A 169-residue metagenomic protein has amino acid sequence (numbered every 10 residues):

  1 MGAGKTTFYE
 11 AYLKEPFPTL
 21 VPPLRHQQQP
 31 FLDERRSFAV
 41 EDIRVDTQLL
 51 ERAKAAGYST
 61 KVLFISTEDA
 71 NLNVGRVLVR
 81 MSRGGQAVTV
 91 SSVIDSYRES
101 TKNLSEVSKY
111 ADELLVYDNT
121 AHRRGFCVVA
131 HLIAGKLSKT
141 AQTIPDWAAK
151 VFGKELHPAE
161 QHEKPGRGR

Functional and structural regions predicted by a protein language model:
A3-F38: Conserved substrate/cofactor phosphate-moiety recognition/catalytic segment in nucleotide-dependent phosphotransferases
G4, D46, H122-R123: Glycine-rich nucleotide phosphate-binding loop and flanking beta-alpha elements of Rossmann-like dinucleotide-binding
K14-E15, E68-D69, V79-R83: A short linear boundary/processing microfeature
L24-E68, S100, L115: Glycine-rich phosphate-binding loop used to anchor ATP phosphates in small-molecule kinases, encompassing both
E68-L72, D95: Short gly/pro/ser/thr-enriched loop/turn and capping motifs at secondary-structure boundaries
V74-V77: Conserved SF2 helicase motif VI
V79-G168: Conserved GTP-binding G-domain of TRAFAC-class P-loop NTPases and closely related GTPase folds
